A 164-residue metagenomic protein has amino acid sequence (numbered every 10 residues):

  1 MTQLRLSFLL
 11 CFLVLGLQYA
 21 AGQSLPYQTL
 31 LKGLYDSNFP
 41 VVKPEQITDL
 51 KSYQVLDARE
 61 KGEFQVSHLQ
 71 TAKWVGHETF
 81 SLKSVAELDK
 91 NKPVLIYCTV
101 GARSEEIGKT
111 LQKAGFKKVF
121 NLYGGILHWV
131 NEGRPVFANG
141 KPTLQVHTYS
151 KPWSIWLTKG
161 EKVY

Functional and structural regions predicted by a protein language model:
M1-Y27: Bacterial Sec-dependent N-terminal signal peptides
L6, S104-E105: Short alpha-helical patches at coil-to-helix transitions and adjacent helical residues in well-structured domains
A21-P44, L50, K61, Q65-K92 (+1 more regions): Rhodanese-like catalytic fold shared by cysteine-dependent sulfurtransferases and DSP/PTP-type phosphatases
V55-D57: Structural scaffold elements adjacent to functional motifs in cytosolic proteins
Y97: Short, surface-exposed ligand- or partner-binding patches at beta-edge/loop junctions that are enriched in aromatics
G101: Conserved G/P- and acidic residue-centered "switch" motifs that form tight phosphate/ATP-binding loops in soluble
